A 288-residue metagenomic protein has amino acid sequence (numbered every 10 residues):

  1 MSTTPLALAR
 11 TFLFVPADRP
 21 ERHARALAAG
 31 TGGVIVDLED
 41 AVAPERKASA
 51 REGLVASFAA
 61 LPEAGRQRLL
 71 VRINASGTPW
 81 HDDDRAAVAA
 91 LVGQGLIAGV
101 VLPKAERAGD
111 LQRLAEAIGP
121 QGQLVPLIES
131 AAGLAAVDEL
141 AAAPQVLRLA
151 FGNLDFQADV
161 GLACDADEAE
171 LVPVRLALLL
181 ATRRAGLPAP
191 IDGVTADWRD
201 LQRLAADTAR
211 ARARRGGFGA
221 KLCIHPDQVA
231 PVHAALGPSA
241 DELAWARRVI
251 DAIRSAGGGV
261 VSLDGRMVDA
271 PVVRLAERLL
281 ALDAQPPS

Functional and structural regions predicted by a protein language model:
M1-S288: Expand to "…catalyze enediolate/carbanion chemistry for C-C bond making/breaking, isomerization, decarboxylation
